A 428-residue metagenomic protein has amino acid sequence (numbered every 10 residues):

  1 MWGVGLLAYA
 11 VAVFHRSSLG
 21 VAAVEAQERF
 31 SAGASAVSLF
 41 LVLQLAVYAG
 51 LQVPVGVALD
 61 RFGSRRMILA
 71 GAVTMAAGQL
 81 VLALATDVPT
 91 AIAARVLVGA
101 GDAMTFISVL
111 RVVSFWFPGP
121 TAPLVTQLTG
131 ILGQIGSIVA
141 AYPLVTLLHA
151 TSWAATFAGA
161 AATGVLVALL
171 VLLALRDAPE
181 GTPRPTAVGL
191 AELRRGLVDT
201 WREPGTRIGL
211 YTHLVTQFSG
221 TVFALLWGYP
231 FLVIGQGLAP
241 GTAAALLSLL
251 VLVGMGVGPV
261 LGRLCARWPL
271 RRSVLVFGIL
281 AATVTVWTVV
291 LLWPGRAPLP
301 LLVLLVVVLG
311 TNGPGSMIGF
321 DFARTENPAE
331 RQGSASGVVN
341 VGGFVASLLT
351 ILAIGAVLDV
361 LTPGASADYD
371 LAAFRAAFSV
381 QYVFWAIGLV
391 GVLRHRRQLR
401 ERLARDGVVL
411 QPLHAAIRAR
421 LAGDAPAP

Functional and structural regions predicted by a protein language model:
L19-G20, P204-G258, T350-G355: Extracytoplasmic gate region of multi-pass secondary transporters
S31, G63, L84-T90, G101 (+3 more regions): Helix-breaking motifs and short loop linkers at transmembrane-helix boundaries and internal kinks in secondary membrane
G50-P89: Conserved MFS/SLC helix-loop-helix module at the cytosolic interface between two early adjacent transmembrane helices
L51-G63, V257-R271: Helix-to-loop junctions at the C-terminal end of transmembrane segments in multipass secondary transporters
R61-G71, A266-A281: Cytoplasmic membrane-interface "Motif A"-like loop-to-helix N-cap segments of 12-TM Major Facilitator Superfamily
A94-G133: Cytoplasmic helix-loop-helix junction between adjacent transmembrane helices in 12-TM secondary transporters
L128-P179: Helix-loop-helix hairpin linking two adjacent transmembrane segments in secondary transporters
A178-L210, V409-D424: Juxtamembrane intracellular "pre-TM" segments in multi-pass secondary transporters
